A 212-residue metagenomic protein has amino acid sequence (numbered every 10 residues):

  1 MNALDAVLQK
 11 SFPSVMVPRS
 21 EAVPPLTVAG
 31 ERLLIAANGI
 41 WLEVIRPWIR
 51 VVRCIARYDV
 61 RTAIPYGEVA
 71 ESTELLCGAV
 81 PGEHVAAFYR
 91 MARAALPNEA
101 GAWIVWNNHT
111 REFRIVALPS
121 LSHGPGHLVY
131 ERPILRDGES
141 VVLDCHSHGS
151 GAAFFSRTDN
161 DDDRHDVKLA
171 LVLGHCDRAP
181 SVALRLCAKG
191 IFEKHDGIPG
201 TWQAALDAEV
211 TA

Functional and structural regions predicted by a protein language model:
M1-L143, S150-A212: Conserved beta-strand-loop surface patch within small alpha/beta domains used for substrate/adaptor or ligand engagement
